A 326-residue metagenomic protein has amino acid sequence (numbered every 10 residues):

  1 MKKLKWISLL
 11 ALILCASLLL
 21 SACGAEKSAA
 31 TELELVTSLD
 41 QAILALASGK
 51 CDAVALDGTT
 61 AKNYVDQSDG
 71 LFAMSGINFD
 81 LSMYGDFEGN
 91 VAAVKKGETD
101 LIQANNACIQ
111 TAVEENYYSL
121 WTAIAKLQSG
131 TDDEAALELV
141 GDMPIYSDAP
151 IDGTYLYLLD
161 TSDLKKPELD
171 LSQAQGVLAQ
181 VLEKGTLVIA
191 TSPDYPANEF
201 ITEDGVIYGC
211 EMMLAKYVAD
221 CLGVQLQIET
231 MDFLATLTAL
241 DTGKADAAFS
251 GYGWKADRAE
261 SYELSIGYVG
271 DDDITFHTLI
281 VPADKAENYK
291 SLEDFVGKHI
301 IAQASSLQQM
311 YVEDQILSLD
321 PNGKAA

Functional and structural regions predicted by a protein language model:
M1-L10: Bacterial N-terminal signal peptides that target proteins for export
S17-A22: C-terminal motif of bacterial Sec signal peptides marking the signal peptidase cleavage site
G24, G58, S82-Q175, M212-C221 (+1 more regions): Extended ligand-binding regions for polar small-molecule ligands
K27-L35, V65-G70, T202-D204, A215-Q225 (+1 more regions): Ligand-binding cleft/hinge of the Venus flytrap
A29, T186-T191, L292-Y311, S318: Short loop->beta-strand "edge-of-pocket" segments that line small-molecule binding or catalytic clefts across diverse
E32-L39, L44-S48, D57, P167-Y252: Extracytoplasmic small-molecule ligand-binding "clamshell" domains of the periplasmic binding protein/Venus flytrap
D40-Q41, A55-N63, E98-D100, T111 (+6 more regions): Solvent-exposed loop/turn segments at secondary-structure junctions within structured extracellular/periplasmic domains
T59-E88, V94-K96, K216, D220 (+1 more regions): Acidic, polar ligand-binding/catalytic clefts
